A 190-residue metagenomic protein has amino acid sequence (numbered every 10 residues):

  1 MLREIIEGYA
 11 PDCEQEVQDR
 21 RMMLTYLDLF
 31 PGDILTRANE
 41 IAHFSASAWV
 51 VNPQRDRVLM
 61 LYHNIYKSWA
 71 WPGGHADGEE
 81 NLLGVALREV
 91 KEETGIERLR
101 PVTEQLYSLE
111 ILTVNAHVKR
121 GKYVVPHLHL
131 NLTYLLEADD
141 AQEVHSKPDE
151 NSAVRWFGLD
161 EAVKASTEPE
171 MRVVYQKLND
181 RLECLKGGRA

Functional and structural regions predicted by a protein language model:
M1-A10: Generic N-terminal amphipathic, Lys/Arg-enriched alpha-helix
I6, L24, Y175-L178: Generic L/I/V-rich hydrophobic alpha-helical segments across diverse proteins
A10-S47: Acidic, metal-coordinating catalytic segment for phosphate/diphosphate chemistry, firing primarily on the Nudix
T36-W71: N-terminal strand-loop-strand
L59-L61, G74, H145-K147: Short histidine-centered beta-strand/loop micro-motifs that create catalytic or ligand/metal-coordination sites
D77-V173: Unchanged
S166-A190: Charged phosphate-binding loop/patch that engages nucleotide di/tri-phosphates or the phosphate backbone of nucleic
